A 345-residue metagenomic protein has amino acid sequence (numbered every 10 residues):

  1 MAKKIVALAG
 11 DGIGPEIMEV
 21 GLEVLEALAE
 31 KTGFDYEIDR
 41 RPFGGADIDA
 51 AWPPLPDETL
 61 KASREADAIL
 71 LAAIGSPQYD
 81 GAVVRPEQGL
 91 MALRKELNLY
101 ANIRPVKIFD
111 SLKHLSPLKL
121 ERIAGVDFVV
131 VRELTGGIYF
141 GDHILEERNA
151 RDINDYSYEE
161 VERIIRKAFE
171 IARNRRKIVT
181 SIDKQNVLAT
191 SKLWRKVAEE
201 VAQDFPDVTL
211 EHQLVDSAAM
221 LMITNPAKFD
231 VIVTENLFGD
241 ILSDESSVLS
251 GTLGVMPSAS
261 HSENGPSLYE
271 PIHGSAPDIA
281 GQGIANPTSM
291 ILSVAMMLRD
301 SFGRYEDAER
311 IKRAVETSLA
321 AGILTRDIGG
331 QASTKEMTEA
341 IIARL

Functional and structural regions predicted by a protein language model:
V6-E23, A27-A29, E147-D216, K228: Glycine-rich phosphate/diphosphate-binding loop of Rossmann-like nucleotide-binding domains
D11-G14, D67, V131, A168 (+5 more regions): Buried hydrophobic positions in well-ordered alpha/beta secondary-structure cores of metabolic enzymes
G21, L25, A198, M290-S301 (+1 more regions): Buried hydrophobic packing segments
G33-D57, M222: N-terminal beta-loop-helix "entrance" segment that forms/cooperates in small-molecule cofactor or anionic ligand
G45-D47, H114, M222-I323: Glycine-rich phosphate/nucleotide-binding loop
D49-N154, L237: N-terminal glycine-rich phosphate/adenylate-binding segment common to multiple enzyme folds
S111, Q213-M220: Short acidic loop-to-helix transition motifs that present clustered carboxylates
T135-S181, Q185-V187, F205, R310-L345: Glycine-rich phosphate/pyrophosphate-binding loop and the adjoining helix
